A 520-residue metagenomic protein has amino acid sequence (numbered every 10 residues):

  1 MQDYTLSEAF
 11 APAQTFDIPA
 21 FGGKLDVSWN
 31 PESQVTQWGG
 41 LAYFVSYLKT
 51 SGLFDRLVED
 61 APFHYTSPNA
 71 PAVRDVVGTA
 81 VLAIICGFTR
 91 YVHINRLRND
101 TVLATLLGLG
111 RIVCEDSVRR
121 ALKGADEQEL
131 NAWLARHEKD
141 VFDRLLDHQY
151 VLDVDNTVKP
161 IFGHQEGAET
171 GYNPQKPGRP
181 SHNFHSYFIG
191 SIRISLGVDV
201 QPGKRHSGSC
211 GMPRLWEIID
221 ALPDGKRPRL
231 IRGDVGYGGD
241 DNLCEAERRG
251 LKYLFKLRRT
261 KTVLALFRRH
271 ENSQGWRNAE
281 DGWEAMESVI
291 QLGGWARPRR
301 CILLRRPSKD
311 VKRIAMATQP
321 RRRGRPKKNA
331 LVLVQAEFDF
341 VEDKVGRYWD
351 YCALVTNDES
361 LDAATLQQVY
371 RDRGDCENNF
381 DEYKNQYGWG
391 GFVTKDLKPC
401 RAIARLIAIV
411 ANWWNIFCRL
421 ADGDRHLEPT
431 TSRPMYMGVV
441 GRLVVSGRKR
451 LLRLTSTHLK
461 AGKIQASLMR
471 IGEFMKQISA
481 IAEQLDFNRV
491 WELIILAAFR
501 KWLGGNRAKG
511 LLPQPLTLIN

Functional and structural regions predicted by a protein language model:
M1-R179, N183-D224, C418, G441-N520: Dynamic "connector" segments at or just before major functional cores
P12-G23, V27, K252-N378, N385 (+1 more regions): An anionic, glycine-rich sequence signature occurring as long contiguous blocks
Y47, T79-A80, I94, C114 (+9 more regions): Short, conserved catalytic/metal-binding motifs centered on acidic residues
A61-P68, D362-Y370, Q386-A402, C418-T431 (+1 more regions): Short, solvent-exposed helix-loop connector elements
L82, L97-T101, A121-G124, I218-A221 (+9 more regions): Generic, well-ordered alpha-helical scaffold segments in large soluble proteins
I94, V158, N278, E284 (+1 more regions): Short amphipathic alpha-helical "interface-anchor" segments enriched in bulky aromatics
T157-K159, I194, Q201-G203, T260 (+8 more regions): Short, glycine-/Ser/Thr-/acidic-enriched flexible segments
R205-L264: Domain-level cores of phosphate- or acyl-group-handling catalytic modules
